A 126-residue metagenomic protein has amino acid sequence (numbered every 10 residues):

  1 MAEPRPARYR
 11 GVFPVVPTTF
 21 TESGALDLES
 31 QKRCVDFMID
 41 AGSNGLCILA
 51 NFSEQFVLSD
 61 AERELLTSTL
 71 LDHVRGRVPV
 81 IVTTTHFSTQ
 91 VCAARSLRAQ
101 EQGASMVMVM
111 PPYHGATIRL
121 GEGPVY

Functional and structural regions predicted by a protein language model:
A2-Y126: Active-site beta->alpha loop and helix N-cap motifs at the rims of alpha/beta catalytic domains
